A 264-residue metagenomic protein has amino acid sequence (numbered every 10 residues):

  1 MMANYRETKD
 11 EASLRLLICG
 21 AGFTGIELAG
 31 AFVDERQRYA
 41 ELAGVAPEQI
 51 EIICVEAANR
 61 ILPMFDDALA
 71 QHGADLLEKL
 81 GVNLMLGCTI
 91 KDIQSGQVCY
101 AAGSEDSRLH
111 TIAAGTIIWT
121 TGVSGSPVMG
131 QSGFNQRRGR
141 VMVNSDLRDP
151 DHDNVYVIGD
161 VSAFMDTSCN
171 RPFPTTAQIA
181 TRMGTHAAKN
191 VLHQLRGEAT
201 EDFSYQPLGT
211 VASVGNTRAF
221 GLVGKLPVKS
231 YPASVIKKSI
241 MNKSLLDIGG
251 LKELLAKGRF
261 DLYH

Functional and structural regions predicted by a protein language model:
M1-E7, H110-R182: FAD-site-proximal beta/loop scaffold in flavoenzymes
M1-Q49: Rossmann-like NAD(P)H-binding beta-loop-alpha module
D34-Q37, Q178-Y205: Internal hydrophobic alpha-helix adjacent to the cofactor/substrate pocket in enzyme cavities
D34-S145: A Rossmann-like FAD-binding core segment of flavoenzymes
G139-V157, D202-F203, N216-V228, A233: FAD-binding beta-loop-beta segment adjacent to the flavin cofactor pocket
N216-H264: C-terminal auxiliary extensions adjacent to catalytic cores
